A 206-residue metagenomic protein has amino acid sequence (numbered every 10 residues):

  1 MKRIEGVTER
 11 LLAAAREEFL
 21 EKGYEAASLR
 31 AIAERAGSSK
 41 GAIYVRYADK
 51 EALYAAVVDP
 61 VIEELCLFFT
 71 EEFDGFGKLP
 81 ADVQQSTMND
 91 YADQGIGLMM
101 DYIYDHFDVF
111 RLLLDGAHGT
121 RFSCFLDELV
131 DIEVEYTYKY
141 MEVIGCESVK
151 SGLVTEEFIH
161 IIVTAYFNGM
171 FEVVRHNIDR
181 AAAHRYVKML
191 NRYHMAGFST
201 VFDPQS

Functional and structural regions predicted by a protein language model:
I4, L29, D59-F73: Short, basic, alpha-helical segments at the C-terminal edge of helix-turn-helix-like DNA-binding modules
R10, A14, E18-A52, A56: Helix-turn-helix
R16, L113-V130, R185-F198: C-terminal/domain-terminus segments
K50, V57, V61, L65 (+8 more regions): Hydrophobic/aromatic residues within well-ordered alpha-helical segments
A56, E71-Y102: Hydrophobic alpha-helical connector segments
F76-P80, F110-A117, I144, V173-I178 (+1 more regions): Secondary-structure edge/capping motif, primarily at the C-terminal ends of alpha-helices and the immediately following
L98-D105, H118-C146, E157-T164: Amphipathic alpha-helical packing segments from all-alpha helical-bundle domains
D105, E135-E142, I159-S206: C-terminal peripheral helix-coil segments that are non-catalytic and often amphipathic
